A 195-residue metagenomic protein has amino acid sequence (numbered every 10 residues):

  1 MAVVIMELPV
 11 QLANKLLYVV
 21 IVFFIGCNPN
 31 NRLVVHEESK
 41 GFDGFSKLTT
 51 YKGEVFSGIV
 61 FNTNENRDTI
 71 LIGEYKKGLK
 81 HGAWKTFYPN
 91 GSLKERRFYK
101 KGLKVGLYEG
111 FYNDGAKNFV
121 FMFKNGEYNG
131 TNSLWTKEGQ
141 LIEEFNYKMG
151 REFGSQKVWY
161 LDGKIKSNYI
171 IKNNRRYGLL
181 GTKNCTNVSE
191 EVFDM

Functional and structural regions predicted by a protein language model:
M1, E7-V34: Bacterial Sec-dependent N-terminal signal peptides
F24-M195: Glycine/tyrosine- and acidic-biased, solvent-exposed loop/turn segments at the edges of beta-strands
